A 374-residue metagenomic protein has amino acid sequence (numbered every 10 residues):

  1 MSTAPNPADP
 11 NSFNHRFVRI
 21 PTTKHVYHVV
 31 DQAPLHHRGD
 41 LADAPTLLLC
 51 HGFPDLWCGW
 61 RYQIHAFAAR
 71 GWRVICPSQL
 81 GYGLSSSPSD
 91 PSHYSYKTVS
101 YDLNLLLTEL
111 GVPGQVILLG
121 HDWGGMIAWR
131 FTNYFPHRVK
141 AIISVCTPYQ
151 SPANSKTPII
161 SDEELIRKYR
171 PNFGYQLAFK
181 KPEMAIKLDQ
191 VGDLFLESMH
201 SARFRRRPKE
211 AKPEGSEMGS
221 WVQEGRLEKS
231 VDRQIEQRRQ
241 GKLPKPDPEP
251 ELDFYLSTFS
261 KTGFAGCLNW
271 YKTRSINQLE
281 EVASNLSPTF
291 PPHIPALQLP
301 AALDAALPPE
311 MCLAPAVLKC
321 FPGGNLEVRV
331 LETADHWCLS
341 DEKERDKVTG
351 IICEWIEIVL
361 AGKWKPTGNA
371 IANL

Functional and structural regions predicted by a protein language model:
S2-F13, F17-R19, Y27, P34-G39 (+3 more regions): Flexible "cap/lid" subdomain of the alpha/beta-hydrolase fold that forms the substrate-access gate
A33-S86, H121: Conserved HGGG/HGGXW glycine-rich cap/lid loop of the alpha/beta-hydrolase fold
F53-W60, W123, W129, W270 (+2 more regions): Signature tryptophan residues that serve as conserved aromatic anchors
S100, L268, R345-C353: Short, amphipathic alpha-helical "lid/cap" segments that border enzyme active or binding sites
L106, S198, I351-G362: C-terminal alpha-helix
T262, E357-L374: Alpha/beta-hydrolase-fold serine-hydrolase catalytic core, especially in secreted/extracellular enzymes
V328-A334: Short glycine-rich catalytic loops that host catalytic nucleophiles or stabilize transition states across multiple
A334-E344: Catalytic histidine-centered segment of alpha/beta-hydrolase-like enzymes
